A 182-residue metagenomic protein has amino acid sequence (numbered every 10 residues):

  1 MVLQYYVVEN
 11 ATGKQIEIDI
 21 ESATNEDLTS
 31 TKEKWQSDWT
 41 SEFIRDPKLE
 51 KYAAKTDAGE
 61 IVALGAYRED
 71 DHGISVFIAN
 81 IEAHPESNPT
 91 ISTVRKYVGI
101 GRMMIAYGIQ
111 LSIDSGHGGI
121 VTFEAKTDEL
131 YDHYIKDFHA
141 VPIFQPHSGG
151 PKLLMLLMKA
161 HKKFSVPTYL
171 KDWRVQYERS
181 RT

Functional and structural regions predicted by a protein language model:
M1-R95, M103, Q110-T122, D128-E129 (+1 more regions): Non-catalytic substrate-recognition and accessory regions of acyl/acetyltransferase enzymes
